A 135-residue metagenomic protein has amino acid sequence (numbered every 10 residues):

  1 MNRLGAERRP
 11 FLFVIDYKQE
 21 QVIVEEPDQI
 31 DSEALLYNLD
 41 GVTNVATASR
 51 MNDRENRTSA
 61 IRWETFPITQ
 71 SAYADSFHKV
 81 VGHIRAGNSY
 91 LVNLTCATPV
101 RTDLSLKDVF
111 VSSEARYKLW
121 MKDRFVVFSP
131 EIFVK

Functional and structural regions predicted by a protein language model:
M1-K135: Extended alpha-helical targeting/anchoring segments, especially N-terminal organellar/secretory targeting helices
